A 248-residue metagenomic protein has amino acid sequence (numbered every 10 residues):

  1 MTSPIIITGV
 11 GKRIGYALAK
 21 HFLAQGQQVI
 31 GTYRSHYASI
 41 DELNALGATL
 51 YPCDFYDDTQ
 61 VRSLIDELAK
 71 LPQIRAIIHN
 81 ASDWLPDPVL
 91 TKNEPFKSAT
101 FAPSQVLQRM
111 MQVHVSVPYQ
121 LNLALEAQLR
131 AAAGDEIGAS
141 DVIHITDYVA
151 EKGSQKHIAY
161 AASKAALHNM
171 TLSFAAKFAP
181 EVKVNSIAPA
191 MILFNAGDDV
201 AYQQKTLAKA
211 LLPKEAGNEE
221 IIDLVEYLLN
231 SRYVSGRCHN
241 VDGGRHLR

Functional and structural regions predicted by a protein language model:
G11, A19: N-terminal Rossmann NAD(P)H-binding glycine-rich loop of SDR-like oxidoreductase domains
Q25-I40: Conserved glycine-rich Rossmann-like NAD(P)H-binding loop of the short-chain dehydrogenase/reductase
N44-T59: Rossmann-fold cofactor-recognition segment
I78, Q120-L125, L129, M170-T171 (+1 more regions): Hydrophobic positions on the long internal alpha-helix of Rossmann-like NAD(P)-dependent oxidoreductase domains
D83-L85, L90, F96-Q108, S116-Y119 (+3 more regions): Catalytic loop of short-chain dehydrogenase/reductase
H168, K177-I192, V234-V241: Conserved Rossmann-fold SDR core element
A201-E220: Catalytic Tyr-x(3-8)-Lys segment
G217-V241, H246: C-terminal substrate-recognition "lid" of short-chain dehydrogenase/reductases
